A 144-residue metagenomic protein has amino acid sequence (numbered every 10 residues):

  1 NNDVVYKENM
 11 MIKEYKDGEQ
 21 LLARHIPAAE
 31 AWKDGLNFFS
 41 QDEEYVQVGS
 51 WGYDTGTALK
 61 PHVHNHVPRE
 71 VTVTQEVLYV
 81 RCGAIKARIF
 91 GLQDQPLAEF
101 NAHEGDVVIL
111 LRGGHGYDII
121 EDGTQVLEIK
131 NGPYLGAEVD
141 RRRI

Functional and structural regions predicted by a protein language model:
N1-K60: A short, N-terminal "cap"/entry segment at the start of jelly-roll beta-barrel domains of the cupin/DSBH fold
M11, G116-I144: Double-stranded beta-helix
E43-Q47, P61-Y79, Q95: A short beta-loop-beta micro-motif enriched in histidine and acidic residues
G52-G56, H64-H66, L92: Histidine- and/or cysteine-centered catalytic micro-motif in compact active-site loops
D54-T55, V73-F90: Glycine- and acidic-residue-biased ligand/ion/polar-headgroup-sensing regions
P61, A87-R88, V108-L110, H115-E121 (+1 more regions): Short beta-strand His + acidic residue motifs that chelate non-heme Fe in jelly-roll/DSBH and cupin folds
G91-R112: Short acidic-glycine-tyrosine-enriched beta hairpin
